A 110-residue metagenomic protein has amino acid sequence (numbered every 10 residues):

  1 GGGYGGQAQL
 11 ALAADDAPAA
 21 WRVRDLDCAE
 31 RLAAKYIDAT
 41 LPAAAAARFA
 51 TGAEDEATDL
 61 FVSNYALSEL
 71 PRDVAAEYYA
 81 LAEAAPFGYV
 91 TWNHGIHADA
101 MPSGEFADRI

Functional and structural regions predicted by a protein language model:
Y4-A17: Conserved SAM-binding loop of SAM-dependent methyltransferases across substrates and taxa, primarily the Class I
D15-P42: Class I SAM-dependent methyltransferase SAM/SAH-binding core
D25, N64-Y65, T91-H94: Active-site proximal loops enriched in glycine and acidic residues that flank catalytic Cys/His/Asp and coordinate
A34-E56: S-adenosyl-L-methionine
D59-D73: A short SAM/SAH-binding and catalytic strip from SAM-dependent methyltransferases
E69-A84: A short, conserved alpha-helix within the catalytic core of class I
A84-H97: Conserved beta-strand signature within the Rossmann-like core of class I S-adenosyl-L-methionine
M101-I110: Conserved Class I S-adenosyl-L-methionine
